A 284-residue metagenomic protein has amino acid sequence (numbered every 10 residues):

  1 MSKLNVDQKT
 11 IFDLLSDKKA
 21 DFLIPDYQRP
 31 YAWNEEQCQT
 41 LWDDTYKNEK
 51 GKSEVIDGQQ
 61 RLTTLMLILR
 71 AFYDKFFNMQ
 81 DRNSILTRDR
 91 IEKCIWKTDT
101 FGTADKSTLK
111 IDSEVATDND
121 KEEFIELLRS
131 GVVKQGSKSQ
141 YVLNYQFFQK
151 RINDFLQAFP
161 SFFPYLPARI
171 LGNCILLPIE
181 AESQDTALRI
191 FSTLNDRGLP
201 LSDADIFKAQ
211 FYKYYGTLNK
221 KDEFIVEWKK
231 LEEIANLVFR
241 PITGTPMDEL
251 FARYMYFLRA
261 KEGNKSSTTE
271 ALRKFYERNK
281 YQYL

Functional and structural regions predicted by a protein language model:
M1-G51, R70, F147-F155, I175 (+1 more regions): N-terminal leader or domain-start segments enriched in small/polar residues
L4-D21, T98-L127: Short, compositionally biased low-complexity segments
K47-V55, R90-K97, C174-I179: Extended hydrophobic secondary-structure segments that form protein cores and membrane-embedded regions
K50-L67: A sequence-level detector for short glycine-anchored, His/Arg-bearing signature motifs that mark catalytic or binding
L62-N78: Short active-site loop/helix that positions an aromatic residue
D74-I111: Flexible phosphate/Mg2+-sensing switch loops adjacent to catalytic phosphate-binding sites
T108-L284: Polyanionic (Asp/Glu-rich) segments that form extended negatively charged tracts
